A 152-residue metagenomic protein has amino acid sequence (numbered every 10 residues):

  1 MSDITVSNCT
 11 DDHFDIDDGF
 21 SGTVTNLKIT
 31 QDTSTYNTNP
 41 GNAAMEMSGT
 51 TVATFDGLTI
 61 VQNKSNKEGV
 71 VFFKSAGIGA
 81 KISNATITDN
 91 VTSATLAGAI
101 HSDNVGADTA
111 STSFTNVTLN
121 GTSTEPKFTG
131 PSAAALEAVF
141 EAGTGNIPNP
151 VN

Functional and structural regions predicted by a protein language model:
M1-N152: Extracellular beta-rich repeat passengers
